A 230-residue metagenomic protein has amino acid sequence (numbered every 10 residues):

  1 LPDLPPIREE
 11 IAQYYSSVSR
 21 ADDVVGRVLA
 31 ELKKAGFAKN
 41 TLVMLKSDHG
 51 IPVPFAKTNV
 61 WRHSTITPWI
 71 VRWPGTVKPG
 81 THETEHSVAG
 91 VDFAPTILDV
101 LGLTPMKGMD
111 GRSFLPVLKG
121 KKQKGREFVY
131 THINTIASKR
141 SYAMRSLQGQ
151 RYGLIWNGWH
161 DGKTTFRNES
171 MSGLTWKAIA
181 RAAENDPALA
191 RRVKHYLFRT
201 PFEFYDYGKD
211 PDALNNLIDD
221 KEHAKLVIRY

Functional and structural regions predicted by a protein language model:
L1-E10, H49-V60, T76, L214-K221: Active-site His/acidic residue clusters
P2-T41, V100: A long, amphipathic alpha-helix that forms part of the scaffold/cap immediately adjacent to metal-dependent active
P5-D22, T84-V88, G108, G208 (+1 more regions): Soluble non-cytosolic domains of exported or imported proteins
E31-A89, D110: Histidine-centered active-site microenvironments of extracellular/periplasmic hydrolases and transferases
K39-T41, T81-G149, N216, H223-R229: Polar, surface-exposed loop/tail segments that function as active-site lids or cofactor/substrate-recognition elements
L42-K46, W69-V71, V129-T131, S146 (+2 more regions): Structural recognition of the beta-strand scaffold that forms the well-ordered cores of secreted hydrolase catalytic
W61-H63, I136-D219, K225-L226: C-terminal, low-complexity/hydrophilic appendages and adjacent surface loops of extracellular/periplasmic anionic
W73-V77, G102-T104, K121, R151-Y152 (+2 more regions): Short loop segments at secondary-structure junctions
